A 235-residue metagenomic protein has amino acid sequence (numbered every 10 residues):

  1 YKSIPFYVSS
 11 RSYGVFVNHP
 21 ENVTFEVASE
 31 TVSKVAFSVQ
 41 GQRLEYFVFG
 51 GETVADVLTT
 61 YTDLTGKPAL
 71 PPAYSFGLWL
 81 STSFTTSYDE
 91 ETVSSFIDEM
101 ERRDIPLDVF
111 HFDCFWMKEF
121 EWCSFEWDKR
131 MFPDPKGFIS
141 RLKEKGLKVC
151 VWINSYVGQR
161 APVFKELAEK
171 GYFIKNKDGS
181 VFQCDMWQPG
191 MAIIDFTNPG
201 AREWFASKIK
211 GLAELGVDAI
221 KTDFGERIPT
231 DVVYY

Functional and structural regions predicted by a protein language model:
Y1-D108, K136-R141, K148-V149: Carbohydrate-recognition beta-sandwich/jelly-roll modules in extracellular/periplasmic carbohydrate-active proteins
P106-Y235: Aromatic- and carboxylate-enriched substrate-binding clefts and catalytic-loop regions of carbohydrate-active enzymes
